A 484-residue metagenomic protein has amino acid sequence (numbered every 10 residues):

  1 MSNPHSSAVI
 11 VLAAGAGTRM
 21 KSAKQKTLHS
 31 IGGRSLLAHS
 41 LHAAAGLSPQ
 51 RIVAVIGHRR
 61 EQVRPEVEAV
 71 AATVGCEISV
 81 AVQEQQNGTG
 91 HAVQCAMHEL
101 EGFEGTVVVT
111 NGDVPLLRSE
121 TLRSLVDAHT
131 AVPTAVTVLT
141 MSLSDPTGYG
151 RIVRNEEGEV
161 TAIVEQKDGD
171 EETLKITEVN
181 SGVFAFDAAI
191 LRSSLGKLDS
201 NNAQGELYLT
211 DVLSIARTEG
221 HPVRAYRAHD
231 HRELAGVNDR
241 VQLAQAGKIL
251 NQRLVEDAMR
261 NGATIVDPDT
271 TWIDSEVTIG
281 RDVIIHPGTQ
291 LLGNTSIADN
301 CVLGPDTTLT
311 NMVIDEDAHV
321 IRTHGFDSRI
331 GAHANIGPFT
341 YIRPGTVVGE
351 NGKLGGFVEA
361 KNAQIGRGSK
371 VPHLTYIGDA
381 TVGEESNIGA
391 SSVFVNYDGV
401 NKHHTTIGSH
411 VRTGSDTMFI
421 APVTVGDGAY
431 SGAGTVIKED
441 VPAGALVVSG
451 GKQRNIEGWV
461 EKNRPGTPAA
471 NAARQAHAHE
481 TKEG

Functional and structural regions predicted by a protein language model:
M1-A8, R34-T110, V114-D127, G466-A469 (+1 more regions): Conserved N-terminal catalytic core of the sugar/cofactor nucleotidyltransferase
M1-S22: N-terminal nucleotide-binding beta1-loop-alpha1 segment
S2-H5, T177-G280: Conserved alpha/beta core of the MobA/IspD/sugar-nucleotide pyrophosphorylase nucleotidyltransferase superfamily
V9-V11, A54, V108-V109, V136-L139 (+1 more regions): Structural beta-sheet core signal
K24-S30, L198-N201: Short glycine-enriched, charge-decorated loop/helix-capping segments at active-site entrances that position
E61, L117-A203, T210, H221: Conserved core of the sugar-phosphate nucleotidyltransferase
T264-S449, Q453-N455: Structural signal for interior beta-strand "rungs" in well-ordered beta-sheet cores of soluble enzyme domains
A476-G484: Long, low-complexity, intrinsically disordered segments
